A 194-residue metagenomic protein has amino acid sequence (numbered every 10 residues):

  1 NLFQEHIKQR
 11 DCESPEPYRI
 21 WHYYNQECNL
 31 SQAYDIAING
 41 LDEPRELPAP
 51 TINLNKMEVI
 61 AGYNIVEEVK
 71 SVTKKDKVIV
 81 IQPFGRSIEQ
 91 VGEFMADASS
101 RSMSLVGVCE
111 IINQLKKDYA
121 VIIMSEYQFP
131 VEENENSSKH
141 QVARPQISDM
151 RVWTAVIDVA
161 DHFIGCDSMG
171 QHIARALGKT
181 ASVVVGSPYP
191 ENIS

Functional and structural regions predicted by a protein language model:
N1-S194: Catalytic machinery of carbohydrate-active enzymes, primarily nucleotide-sugar-dependent glycosyltransferases
